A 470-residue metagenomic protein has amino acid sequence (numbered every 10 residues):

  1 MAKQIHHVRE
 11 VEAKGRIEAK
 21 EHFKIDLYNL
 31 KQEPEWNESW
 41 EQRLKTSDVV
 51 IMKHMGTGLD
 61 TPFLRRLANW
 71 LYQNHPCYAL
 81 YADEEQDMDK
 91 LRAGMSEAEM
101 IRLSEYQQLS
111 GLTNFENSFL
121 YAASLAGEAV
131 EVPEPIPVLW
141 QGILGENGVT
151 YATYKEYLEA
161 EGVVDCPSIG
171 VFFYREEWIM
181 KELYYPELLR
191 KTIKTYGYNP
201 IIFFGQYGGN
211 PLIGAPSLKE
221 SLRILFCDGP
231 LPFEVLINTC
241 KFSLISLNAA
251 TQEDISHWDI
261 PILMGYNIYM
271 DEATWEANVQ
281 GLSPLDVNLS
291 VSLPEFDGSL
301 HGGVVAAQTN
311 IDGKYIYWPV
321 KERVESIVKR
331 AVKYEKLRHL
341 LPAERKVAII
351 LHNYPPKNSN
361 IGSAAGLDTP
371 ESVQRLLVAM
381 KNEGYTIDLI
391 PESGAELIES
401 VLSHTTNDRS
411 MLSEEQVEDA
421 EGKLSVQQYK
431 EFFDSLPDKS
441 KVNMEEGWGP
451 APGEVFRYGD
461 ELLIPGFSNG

Functional and structural regions predicted by a protein language model:
M1-G470: An N-terminal assembly and electron-transfer interface module characteristic of large anaerobic redox and radical
